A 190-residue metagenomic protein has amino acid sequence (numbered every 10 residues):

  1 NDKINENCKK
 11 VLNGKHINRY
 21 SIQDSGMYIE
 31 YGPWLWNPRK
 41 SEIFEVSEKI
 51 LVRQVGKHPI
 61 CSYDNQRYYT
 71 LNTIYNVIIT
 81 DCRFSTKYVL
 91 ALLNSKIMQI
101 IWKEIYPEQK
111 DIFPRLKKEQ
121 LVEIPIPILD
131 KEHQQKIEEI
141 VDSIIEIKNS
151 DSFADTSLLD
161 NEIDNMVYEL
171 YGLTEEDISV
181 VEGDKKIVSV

Functional and structural regions predicted by a protein language model:
N1-E132, I187: Polybasic, glycine- and aromatic-enriched phosphate-binding surface used to engage nucleic acids
G14-K15, E123, P127-V190: Non-catalytic DNA-recognition/assembly elements of restriction-modification systems
